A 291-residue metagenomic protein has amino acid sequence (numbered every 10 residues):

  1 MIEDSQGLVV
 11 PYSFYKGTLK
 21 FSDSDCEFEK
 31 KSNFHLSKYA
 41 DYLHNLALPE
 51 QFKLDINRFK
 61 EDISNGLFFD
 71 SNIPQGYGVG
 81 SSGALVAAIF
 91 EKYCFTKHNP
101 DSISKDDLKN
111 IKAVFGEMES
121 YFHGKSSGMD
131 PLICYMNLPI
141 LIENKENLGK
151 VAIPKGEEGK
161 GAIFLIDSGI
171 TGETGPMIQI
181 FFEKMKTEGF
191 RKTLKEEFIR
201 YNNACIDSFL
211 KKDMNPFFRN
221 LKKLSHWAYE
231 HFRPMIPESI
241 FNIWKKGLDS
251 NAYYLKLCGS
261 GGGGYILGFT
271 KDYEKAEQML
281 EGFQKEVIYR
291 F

Functional and structural regions predicted by a protein language model:
M1-F14, F95-K211, F269-F291: ATP-dependent small-molecule kinase catalytic core of the GHMP/sugar-kinase superfamily and closely related
M1-Y77, E91-D106, Y254-L257, G261-G263 (+2 more regions): ATP-binding N-lobe of GHMP and related small-molecule kinases
D4, H35-K38, Q51, G128 (+3 more regions): Active-site proximal loop and beta-alpha junction motif in alpha/beta enzyme cores
D70-V79, E117-K125: A short glycine/serine-rich beta->alpha loop
G76-L85, S126-N137, G261-G263: FAD-binding core of FAD-dependent oxidoreductases, characterized by glycine-rich FAD pyrophosphate-binding loops
A88: Alpha-helical metal-binding/catalytic segments enriched in His/Glu/Asp
Y93, K97, E119, S225-A228 (+1 more regions): Short amphipathic alpha-helical interaction patches enriched in hydrophobic/aromatic residues with interspersed Lys/Arg
E196-F291: Glycine-rich, charge-dense phosphate/pyrophosphate-binding loop(s) and the adjacent flexible "lid"/catalytic subdomain
